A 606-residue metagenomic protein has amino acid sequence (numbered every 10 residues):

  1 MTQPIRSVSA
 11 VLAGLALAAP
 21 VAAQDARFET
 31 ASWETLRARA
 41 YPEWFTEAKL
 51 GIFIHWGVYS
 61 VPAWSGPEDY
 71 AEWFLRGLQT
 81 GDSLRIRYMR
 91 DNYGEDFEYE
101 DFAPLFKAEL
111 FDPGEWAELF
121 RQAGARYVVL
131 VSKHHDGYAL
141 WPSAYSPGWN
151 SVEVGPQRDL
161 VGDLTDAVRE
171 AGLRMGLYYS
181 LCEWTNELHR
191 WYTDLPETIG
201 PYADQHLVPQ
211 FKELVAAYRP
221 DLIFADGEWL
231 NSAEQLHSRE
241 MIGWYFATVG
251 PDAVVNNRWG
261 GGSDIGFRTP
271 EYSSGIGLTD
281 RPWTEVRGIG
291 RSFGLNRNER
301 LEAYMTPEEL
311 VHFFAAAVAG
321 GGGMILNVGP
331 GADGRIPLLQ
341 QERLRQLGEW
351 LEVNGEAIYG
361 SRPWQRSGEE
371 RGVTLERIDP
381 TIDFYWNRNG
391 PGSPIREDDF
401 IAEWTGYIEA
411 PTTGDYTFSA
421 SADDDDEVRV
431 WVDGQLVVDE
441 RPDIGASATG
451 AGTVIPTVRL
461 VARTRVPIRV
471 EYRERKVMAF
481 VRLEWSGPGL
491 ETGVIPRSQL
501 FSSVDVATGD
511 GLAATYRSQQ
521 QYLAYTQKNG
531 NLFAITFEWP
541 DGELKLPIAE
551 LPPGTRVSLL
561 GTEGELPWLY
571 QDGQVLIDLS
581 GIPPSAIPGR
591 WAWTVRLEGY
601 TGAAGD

Functional and structural regions predicted by a protein language model:
M1-V11: Bacterial N-terminal signal peptides that target proteins for export
S9, A48-L50, G322, A402 (+7 more regions): Residues at beta-strand starts and edge strands
A18-P20: N-terminal signal peptide c-region/cleavage motif recognized by signal peptidases
Q24-T374, G509-D606: Mature catalytic domains of secreted/periplasmic carbohydrate-active enzymes
E369-Y516: Acidic/polar, compositionally biased interaction segments
